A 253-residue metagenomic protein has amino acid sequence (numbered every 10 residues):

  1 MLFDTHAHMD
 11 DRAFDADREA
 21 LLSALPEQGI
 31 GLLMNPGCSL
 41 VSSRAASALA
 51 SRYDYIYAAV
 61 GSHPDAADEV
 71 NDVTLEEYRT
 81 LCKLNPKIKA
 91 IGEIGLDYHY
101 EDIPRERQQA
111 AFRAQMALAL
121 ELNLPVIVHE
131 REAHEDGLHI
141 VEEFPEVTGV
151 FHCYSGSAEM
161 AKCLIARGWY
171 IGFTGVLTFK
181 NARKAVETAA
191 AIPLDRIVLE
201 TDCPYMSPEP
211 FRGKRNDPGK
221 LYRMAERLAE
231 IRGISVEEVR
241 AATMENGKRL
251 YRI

Functional and structural regions predicted by a protein language model:
M1-I253: Mid-domain alpha/beta scaffold segments of enzyme catalytic cores
